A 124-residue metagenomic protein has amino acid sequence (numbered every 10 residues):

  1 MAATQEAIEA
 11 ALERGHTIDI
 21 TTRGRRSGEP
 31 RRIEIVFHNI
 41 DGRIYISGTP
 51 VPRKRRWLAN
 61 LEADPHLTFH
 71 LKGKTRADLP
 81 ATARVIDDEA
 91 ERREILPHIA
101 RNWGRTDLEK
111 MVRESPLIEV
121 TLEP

Functional and structural regions predicted by a protein language model:
M1-D19, G73: Extreme N-terminal tail/first-helix region
A3, R23, I86-A90: Short coil/turn linker and secondary-structure boundary residues
T4-A7, R32-I33, R105-T106: A generic local structural motif
E6-A7, I40, D78: Generic signal for short, ordered secondary-structure residues within or immediately flanking folded domains
A10, R31-E34, P65: N-proximal short alpha-helices
G15-P50: Short beta-strand segments
V51-P124: Short, structured beta-strand-loop surface elements
